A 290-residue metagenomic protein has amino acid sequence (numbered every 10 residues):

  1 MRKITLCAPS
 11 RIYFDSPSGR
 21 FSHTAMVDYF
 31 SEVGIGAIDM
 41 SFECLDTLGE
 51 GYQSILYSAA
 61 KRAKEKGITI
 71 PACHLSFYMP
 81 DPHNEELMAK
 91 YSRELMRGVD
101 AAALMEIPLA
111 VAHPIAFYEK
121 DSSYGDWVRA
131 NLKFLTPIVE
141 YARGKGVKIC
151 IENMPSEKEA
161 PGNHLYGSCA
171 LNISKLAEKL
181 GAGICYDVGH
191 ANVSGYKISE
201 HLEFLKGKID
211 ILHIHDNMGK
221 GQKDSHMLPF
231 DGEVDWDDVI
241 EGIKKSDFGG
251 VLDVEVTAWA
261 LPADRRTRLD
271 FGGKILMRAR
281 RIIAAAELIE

Functional and structural regions predicted by a protein language model:
M1-I107, G125-D126, T136, R143 (+3 more regions): N-terminal pre-domain/capping segments
M1-S10, F14-G34, S92, A170-E290: Histidine-acidic metal/acid-base catalytic patches
Y13-S22, S41-I55, Y78-A89, A116-S122 (+5 more regions): Acidic-and-aromatic substrate-binding clefts and catalytic sites of carbohydrate-active enzymes
D39, A72, V111, C150 (+3 more regions): Conserved beta-strand positions in the central sheet of alpha/beta enzyme cores
I68, I107-P108, V147, S246-G250: A short helix->loop->beta-strand "cap" motif at the edges of active sites that frequently abuts
L104-S123, C150-S156: Active-site groove signature of glycoside hydrolases
N131: Catalytic beta/alpha-barrel core
R143-L180: Basic- and aromatic-lined ligand-binding clefts that recognize polyanionic substrates
